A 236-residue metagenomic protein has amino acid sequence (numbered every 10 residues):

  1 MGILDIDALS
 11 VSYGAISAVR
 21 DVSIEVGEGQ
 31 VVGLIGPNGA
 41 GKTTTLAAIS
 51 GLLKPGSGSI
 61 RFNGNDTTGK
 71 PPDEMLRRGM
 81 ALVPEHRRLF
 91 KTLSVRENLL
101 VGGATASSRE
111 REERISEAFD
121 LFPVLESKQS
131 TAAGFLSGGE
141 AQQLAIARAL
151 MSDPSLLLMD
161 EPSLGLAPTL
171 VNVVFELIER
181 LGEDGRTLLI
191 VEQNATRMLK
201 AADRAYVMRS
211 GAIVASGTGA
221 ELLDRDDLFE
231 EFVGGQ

Functional and structural regions predicted by a protein language model:
G14, K70, V95-E113, L121-P123 (+2 more regions): ABC-type ATPase nucleotide-binding domains, specifically the catalytic core motifs of the NBD
I35-P37: The feature captures the beta-strand-to-loop junction immediately N-terminal to the Walker
S50: Helix-to-loop junction immediately C-terminal to a conserved catalytic motif
G58-D66, R78, R111-E113, E117: Conserved ABC transporter NBD signature motif
A132-L136, E140: Conserved ABC ATPase signature
A149-L150: ABC ATPase C-loop
